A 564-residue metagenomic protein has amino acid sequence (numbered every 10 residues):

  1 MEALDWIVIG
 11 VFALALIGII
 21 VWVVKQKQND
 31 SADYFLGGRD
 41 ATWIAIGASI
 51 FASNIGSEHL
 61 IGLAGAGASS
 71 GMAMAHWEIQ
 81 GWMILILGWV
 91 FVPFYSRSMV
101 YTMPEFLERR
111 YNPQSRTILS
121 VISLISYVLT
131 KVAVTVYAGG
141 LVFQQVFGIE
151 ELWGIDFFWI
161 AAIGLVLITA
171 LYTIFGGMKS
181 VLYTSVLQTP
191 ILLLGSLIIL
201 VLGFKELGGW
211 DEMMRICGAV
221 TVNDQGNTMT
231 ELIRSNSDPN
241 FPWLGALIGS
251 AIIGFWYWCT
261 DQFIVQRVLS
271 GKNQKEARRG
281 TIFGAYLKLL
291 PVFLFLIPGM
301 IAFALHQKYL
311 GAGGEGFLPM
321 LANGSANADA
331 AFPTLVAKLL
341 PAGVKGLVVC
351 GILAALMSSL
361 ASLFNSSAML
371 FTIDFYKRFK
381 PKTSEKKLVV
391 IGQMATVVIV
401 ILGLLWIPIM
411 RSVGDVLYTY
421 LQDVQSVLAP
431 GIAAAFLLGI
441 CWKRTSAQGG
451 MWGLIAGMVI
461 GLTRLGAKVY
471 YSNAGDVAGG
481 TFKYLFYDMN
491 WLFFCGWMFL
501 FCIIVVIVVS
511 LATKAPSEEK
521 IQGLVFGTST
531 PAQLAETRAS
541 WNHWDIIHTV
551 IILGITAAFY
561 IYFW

Functional and structural regions predicted by a protein language model:
M1-W564: Membrane-embedded helix-loop-helix hairpins and adjacent transmembrane boundary segments in multi-pass transporters
